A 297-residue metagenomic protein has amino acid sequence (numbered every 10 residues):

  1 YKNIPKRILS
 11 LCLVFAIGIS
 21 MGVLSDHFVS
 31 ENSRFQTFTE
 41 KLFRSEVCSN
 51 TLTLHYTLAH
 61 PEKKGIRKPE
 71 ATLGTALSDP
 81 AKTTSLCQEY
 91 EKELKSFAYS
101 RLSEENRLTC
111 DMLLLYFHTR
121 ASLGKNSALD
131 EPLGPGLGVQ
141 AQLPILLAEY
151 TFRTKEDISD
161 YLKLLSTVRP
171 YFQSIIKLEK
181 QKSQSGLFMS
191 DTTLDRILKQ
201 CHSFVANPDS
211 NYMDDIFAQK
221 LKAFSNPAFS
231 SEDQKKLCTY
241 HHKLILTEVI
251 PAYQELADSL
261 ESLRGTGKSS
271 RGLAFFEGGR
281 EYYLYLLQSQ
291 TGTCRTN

Functional and structural regions predicted by a protein language model:
K2-N297: N-terminal maturation segment of proteins
